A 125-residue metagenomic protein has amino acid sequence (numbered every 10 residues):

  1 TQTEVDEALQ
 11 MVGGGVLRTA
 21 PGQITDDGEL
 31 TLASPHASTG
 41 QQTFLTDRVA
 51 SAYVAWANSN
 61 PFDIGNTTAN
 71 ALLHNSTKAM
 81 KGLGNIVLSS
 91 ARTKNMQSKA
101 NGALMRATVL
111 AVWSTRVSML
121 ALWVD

Functional and structural regions predicted by a protein language model:
T1-D125: Structured, active/binding-site neighborhoods that engage oxygen-rich ligands
